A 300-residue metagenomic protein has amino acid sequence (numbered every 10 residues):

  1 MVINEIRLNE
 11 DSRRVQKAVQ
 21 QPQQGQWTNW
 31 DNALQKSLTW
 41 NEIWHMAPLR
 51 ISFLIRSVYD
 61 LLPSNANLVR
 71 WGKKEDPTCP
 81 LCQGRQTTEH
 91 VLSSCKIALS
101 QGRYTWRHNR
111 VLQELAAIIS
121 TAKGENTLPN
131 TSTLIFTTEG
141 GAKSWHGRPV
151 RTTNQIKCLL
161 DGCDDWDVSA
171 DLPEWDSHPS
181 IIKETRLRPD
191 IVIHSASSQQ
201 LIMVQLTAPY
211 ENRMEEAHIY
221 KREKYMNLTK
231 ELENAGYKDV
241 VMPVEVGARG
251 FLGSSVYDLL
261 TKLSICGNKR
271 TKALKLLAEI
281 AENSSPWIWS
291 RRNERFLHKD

Functional and structural regions predicted by a protein language model:
M1-V168, H194-Q199, L206-V246, S254-S255: Charged boundary/loop elements
N67-V69, S177-S180, P189-I193: Generic recognition of flexible, low-complexity loop/linker segments
E75, T185-P189: Short beta-strand or tight-loop elements that sit immediately N-terminal to catalytic metal-binding acidic residues
D165-K183: Flexible, glycine/threonine-enriched loop-and-boundary segments that flank and lead into catalytic domains of large
D171, D190, Q205: Acidic active-site catalytic centers that drive phospho-/nucleotidyl reactions and related ester hydrolyses
R186, Q199-L201: Short, mixed charged/polar active-site loops that provide acid/base catalysis or chelate metal/phosphate cofactors
D239-D300: Domain-level recognition of nuclease-like catalytic cores that cleave nucleotide substrates
